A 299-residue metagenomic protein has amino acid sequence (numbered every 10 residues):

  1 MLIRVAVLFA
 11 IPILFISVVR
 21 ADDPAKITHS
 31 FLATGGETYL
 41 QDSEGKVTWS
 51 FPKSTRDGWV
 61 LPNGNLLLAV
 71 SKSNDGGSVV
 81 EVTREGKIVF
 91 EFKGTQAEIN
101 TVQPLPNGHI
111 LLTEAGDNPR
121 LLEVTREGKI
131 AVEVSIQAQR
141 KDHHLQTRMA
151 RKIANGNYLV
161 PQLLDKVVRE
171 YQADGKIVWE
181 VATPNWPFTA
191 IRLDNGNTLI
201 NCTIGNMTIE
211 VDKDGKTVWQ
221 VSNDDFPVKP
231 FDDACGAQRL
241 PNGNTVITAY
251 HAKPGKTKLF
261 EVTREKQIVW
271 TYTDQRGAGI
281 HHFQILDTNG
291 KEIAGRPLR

Functional and structural regions predicted by a protein language model:
M1-L2: N-terminal secretory signal peptides that target proteins for export/translocation
V5-S17: Bacterial N-terminal signal peptides
D22-R299: Histidine-/acidic-rich catalytic cores in large beta-rich domains
